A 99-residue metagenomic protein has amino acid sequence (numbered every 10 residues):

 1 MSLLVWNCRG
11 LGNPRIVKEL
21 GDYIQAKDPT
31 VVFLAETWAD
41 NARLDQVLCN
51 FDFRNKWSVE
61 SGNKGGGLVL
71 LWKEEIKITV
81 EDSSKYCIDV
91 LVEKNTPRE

Functional and structural regions predicted by a protein language model:
M1-E99: Short phosphate/oxyanion-binding micro-motifs
